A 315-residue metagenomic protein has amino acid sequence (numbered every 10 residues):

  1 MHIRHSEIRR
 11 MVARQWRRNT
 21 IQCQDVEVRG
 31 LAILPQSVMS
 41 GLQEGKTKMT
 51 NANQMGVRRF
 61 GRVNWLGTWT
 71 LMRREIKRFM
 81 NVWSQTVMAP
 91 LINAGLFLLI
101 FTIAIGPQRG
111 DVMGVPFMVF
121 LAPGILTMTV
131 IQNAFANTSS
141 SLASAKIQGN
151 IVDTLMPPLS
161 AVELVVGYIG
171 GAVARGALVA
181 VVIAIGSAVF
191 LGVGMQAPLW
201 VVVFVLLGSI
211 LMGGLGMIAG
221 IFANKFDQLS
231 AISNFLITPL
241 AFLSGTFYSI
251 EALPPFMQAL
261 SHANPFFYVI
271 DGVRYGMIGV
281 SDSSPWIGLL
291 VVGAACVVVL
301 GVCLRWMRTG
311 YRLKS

Functional and structural regions predicted by a protein language model:
H2, N19, I33-Q36: Compositionally biased, low-complexity segments
H2-H5, H262: Histidine (H) residue identity feature
R4, R9-R10, R14-R18, R29: Basic polycationic patches enriched in arginine
R10, E27, G41-E44: Low-complexity, intrinsically disordered segments with a bias for serine/threonine
W16, P35-P198, V203-S315: Hydrophobic transmembrane alpha-helices and immediately adjacent juxtamembrane helices of multi-pass inner-membrane
